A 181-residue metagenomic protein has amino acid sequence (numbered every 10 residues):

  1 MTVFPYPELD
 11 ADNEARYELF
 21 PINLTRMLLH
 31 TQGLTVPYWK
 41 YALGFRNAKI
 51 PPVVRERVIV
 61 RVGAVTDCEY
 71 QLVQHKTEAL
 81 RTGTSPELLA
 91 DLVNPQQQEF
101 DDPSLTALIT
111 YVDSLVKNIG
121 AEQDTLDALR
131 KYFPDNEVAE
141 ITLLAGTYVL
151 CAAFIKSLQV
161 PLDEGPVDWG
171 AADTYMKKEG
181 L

Functional and structural regions predicted by a protein language model:
M1-V54, L80, V167-L181: Secretory/endomembrane lumenal or extracellular ectodomains immediately following the signal peptide
F20-L24, P52-D67, A139-T142: Alpha-helical scaffold segments that form or flank carboxylate-/histidine-based iron centers
T31, V62-E69, L108, V112-I119 (+1 more regions): Alpha-helical transition-metal enzyme core signature, strongest for iron centers
I50-P51, G83-E87, E122, P134-D135: Helix N-cap / loop-to-helix initiation motif
E56-R57, V62-E87: Conserved alpha-helical segments that form or flank metal/cofactor-binding pockets of metalloenzymes
N94-P103: Acidic/His metal-coordination segments adjacent to aromatic residues that form catalytic metal sites in metalloenzymes
S104-L143: Acidic/histidine-rich alpha-helical segments that form the ligand environment of transition-metal centers
D135-L181: Preference for long, well-ordered alpha-helical segments
